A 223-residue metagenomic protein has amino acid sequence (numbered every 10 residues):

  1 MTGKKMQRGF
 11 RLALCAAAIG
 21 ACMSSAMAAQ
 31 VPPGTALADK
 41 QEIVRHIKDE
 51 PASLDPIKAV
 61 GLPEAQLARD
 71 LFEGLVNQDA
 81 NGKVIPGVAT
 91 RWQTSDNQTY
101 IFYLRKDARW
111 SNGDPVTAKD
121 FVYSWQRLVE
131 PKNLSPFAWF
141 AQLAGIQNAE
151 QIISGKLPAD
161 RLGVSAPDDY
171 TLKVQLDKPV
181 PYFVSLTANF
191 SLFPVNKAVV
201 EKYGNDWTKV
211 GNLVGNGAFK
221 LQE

Functional and structural regions predicted by a protein language model:
T2-M27: Gram-negative bacterial Sec-dependent N-terminal signal peptides
V31-V44, D114, G215: Immediate post-signal peptide segment of exported/extracytoplasmic ligand-binding proteins
H46-D96, Q126, N212-F219: N-terminal lobe/hinge region of extracytoplasmic solute-binding protein
I47, T94, Y103-R105, A166 (+2 more regions): Hydrophobic residues in beta-strands and at strand termini
Q66-D70, K83, G87, Y103 (+5 more regions): Extracytoplasmic/secreted proteins, especially bacterial periplasmic and envelope-associated proteins
F72, V76-A80, N97, R105 (+5 more regions): Sec-exported extracytoplasmic/periplasmic mature domains
R91-W139, K173: Aromatic- and charge-enriched surface segment that lines or borders ligand/interaction sites
E150-Q151, G155, D169-Y170, Q175-E223: Gly/Pro-rich hinge or "lid" segments in bacterial periplasmic/extracellular proteins
